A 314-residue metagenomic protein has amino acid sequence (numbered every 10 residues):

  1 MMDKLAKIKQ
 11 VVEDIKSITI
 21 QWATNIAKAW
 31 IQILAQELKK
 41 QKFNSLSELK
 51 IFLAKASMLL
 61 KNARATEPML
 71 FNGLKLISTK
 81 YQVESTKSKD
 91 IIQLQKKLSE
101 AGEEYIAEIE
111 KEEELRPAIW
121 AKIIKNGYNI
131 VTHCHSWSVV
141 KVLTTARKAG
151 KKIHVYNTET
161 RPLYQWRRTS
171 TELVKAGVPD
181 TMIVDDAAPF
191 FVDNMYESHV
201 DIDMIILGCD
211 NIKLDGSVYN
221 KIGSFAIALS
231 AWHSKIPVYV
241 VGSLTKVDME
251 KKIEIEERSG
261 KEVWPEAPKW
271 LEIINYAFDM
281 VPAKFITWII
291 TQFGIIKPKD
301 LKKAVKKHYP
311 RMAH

Functional and structural regions predicted by a protein language model:
M1-K97: Long amphipathic alpha-helical segments
I8-K16, K55, S99-E103, K151-V155 (+1 more regions): Glycine/charged-rich beta-loop-alpha catalytic/anionic-binding loops adjacent to active sites
S17-I20, Q36-F43, M58-A65, K75 (+13 more regions): Generic secondary-structure signature for well-ordered alpha-helical cores
T24, N129-V140, P162: Gly/Ser/Thr-rich loops at beta-strand to alpha-helix junctions that form or flank small-molecule/cofactor-binding
S78-Y81, S85-N126, T144, I153-I205: Ligand-binding beta-strand-loop-alpha-helix segment within the catalytic cores of soluble metabolic enzymes
S136-K148, A228: Histidine-anchored nucleotide/phosphate-binding helix
T158-H314: Conserved phosphate- and dinucleotide-binding cores of soluble alpha/beta proteins, encompassing both enzyme active
